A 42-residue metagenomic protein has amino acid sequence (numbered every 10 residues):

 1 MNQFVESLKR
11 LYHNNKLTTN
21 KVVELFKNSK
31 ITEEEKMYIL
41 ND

Functional and structural regions predicted by a protein language model:
M1-D42: Viral virion structural and adsorption modules
